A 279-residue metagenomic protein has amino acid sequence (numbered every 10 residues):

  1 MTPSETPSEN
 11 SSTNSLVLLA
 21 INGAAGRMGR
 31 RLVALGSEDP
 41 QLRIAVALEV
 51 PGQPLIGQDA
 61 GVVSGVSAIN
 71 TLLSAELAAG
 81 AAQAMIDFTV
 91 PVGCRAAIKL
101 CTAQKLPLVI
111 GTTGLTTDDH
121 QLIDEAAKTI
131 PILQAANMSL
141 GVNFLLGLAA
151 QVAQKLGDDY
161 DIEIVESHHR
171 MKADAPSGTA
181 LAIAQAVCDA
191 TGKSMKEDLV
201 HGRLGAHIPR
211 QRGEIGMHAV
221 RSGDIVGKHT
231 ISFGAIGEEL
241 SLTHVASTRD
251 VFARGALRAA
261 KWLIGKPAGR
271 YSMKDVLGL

Functional and structural regions predicted by a protein language model:
T2-S15: Intrinsically disordered, low-complexity terminal tails and inter-domain linkers enriched for S/T/G/P/D/E
L18-N22, R27-A79, D158-L279: C-terminal substrate-binding/catalytic lobe of Rossmann-fold NAD(P)-dependent oxidoreductases
V50, T113-L115, N137-M138, S167-H169: Short, ordered loop/turn segments at secondary-structure junctions
M85-I86: N-terminal Rossmann-like NAD(P) cofactor-binding module of classical short-chain dehydrogenase/reductase
T89-V90, T113, A219-R221: Short glycine-/small-residue-rich Rossmann-like dinucleotide-binding loops
V92-Q104, G111-Q134, N143-V152: Rossmann-fold NAD(P)-binding glycine/threonine-rich loop
